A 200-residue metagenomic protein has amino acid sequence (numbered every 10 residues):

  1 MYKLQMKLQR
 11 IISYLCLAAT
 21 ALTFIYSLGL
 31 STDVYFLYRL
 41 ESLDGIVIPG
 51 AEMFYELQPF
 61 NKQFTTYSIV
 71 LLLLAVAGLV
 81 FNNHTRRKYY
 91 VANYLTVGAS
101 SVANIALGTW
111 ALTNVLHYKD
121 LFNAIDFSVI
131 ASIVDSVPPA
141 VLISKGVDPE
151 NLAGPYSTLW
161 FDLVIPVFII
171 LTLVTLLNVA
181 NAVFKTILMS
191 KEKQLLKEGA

Functional and structural regions predicted by a protein language model:
M1, A51-Y94: Alpha-helical transmembrane segments and their immediate interhelical/interface regions in integral membrane proteins
M1-C16, R87-A103, G154-Y156, W160: Helix-loop boundary elements of multi-pass alpha-helical membrane proteins
M1-F36, I165, L173-A200: Cytosolic juxtamembrane helix and N-cap/initiation of the first transmembrane helix
Y14-G29, L72-V76, S101-G108: Canonical alpha-helical transmembrane segments of integral membrane proteins
V34-K62, A111-V164: Interfacial non-cytosolic loop connecting adjacent transmembrane helices
K62-V70, F161-T172: Alpha-helical transmembrane segments of polytopic membrane proteins
F81-T96, K185-E198: Juxtamembrane interface at the cytosolic side of transmembrane helices
Y89-I125, K197-A200: Hydrophobic alpha-helical transmembrane segments of integral membrane proteins
